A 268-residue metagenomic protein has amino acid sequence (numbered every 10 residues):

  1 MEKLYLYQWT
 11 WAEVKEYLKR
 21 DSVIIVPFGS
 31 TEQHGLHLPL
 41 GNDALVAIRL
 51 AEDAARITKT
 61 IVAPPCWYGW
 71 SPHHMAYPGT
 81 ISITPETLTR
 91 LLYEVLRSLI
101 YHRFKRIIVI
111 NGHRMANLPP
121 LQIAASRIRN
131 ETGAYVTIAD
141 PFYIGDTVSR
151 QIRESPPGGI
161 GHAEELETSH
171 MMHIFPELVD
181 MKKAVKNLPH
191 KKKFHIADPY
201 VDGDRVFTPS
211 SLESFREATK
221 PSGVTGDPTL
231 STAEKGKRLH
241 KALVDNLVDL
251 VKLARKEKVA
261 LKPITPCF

Functional and structural regions predicted by a protein language model:
M1-H73, Y77-E86, R90-I108, G112-F268: Extended, histidine- and acidic-residue-enriched regions that form the cofactor-binding/catalytic faces
